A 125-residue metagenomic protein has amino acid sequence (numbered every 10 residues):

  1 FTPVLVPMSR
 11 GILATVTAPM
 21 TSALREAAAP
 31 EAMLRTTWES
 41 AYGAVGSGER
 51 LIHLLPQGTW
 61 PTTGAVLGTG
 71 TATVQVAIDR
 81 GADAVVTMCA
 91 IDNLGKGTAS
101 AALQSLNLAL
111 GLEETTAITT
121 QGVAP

Functional and structural regions predicted by a protein language model:
F1-T87: C-terminal substrate-binding/catalytic lobe of Rossmann-fold NAD(P)-dependent oxidoreductases
T73-V74, I78-P125: NAD(P)-dependent Rossmann-like dehydrogenase/reductase catalytic/cofactor-binding core
